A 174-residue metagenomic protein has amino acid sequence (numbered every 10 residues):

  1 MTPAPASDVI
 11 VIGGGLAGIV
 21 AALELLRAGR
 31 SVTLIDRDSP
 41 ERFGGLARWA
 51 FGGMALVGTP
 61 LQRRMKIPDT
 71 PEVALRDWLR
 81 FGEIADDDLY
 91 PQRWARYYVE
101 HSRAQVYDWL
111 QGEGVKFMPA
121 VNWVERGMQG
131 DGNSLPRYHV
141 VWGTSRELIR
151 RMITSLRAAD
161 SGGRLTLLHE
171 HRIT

Functional and structural regions predicted by a protein language model:
T2-A17, T33: Beta1/beta-strand and adjacent pyrophosphate-binding region of the FAD-binding site in flavoprotein oxidoreductases
G14, R37-D38, G58-T59: Active-site-proximal beta-strand/loop segments in catalytic clefts of secreted hydrolases
A17, A21, P40: Conserved Rossmann-like nucleotide-cofactor binding loop
A21, G44-G45, K66: Short glycine-/acidic-enriched loop or helix-start segments at secondary-structure transitions that form or flank
A22, L26: Gly/Ala-rich phosphate-binding loop of Rossmann-like dinucleotide-binding domains, activating on the conserved
R27-F51: Glycine-rich FAD pyrophosphate-binding loop
F43, A95-T174: Conserved redox-cofactor binding core of oxidoreductases
G53-V99, P119: Glycine-rich active-site loop/strand segments that organize a redox cofactor
